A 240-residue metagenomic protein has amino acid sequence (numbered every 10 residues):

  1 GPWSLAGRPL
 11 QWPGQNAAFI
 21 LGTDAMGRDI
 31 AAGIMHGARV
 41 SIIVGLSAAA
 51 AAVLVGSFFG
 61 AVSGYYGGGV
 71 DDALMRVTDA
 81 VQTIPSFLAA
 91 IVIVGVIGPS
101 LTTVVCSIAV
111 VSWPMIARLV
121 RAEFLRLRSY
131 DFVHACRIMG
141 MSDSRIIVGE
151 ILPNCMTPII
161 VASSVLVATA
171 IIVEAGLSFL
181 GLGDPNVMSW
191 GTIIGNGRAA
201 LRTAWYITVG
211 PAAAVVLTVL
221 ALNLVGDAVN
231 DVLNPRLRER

Functional and structural regions predicted by a protein language model:
G1-S57, A61-V62, G69, F87 (+3 more regions): Gly/Trp-centered helix-boundary motif
A18-D24, A51-R126, Y130, P158-V161: Generic hydrophobic transmembrane alpha-helix motif, especially the helices
R28-I43, S47, G67-M75, L125-S129 (+1 more regions): Amphipathic cytosolic juxtamembrane alpha-helices at the membrane-cytosol interface of multi-pass membrane transporters
D29-H36, D72-D79, I93, A122 (+5 more regions): Short amphipathic alpha-helical coupling elements at transmembrane boundaries
V40-G56, T83-V94, H134, P153 (+2 more regions): Hydrophobic alpha-helical transmembrane segments in multi-pass membrane proteins
A49-A50, A109-S112, E123, A162-V167 (+2 more regions): Residue-level hotspots within the lipid-embedded alpha helices of multi-pass solute transporters
Q82, I93-G98, I108, E123-F124 (+2 more regions): Glycine-rich helix-loop "coupling/hinge" segments at transmembrane-helix boundaries in multipass transporters
